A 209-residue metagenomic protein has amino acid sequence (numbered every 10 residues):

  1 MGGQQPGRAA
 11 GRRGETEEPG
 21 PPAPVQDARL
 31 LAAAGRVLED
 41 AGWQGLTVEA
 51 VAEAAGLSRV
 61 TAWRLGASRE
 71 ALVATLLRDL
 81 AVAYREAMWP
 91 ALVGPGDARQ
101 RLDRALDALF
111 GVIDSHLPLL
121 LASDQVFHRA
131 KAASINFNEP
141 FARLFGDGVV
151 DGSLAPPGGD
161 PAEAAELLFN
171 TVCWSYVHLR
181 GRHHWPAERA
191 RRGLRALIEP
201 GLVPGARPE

Functional and structural regions predicted by a protein language model:
M1-A41, G45-A54, A71-A74, D79 (+1 more regions): Basic, helix-initiating cap at the start of DNA-binding domains
M1-E17, E139, R143-D151, N170 (+1 more regions): C-terminal peripheral helix-coil segments that are non-catalytic and often amphipathic
Q26, R69, L76, L80-Y84 (+5 more regions): Hydrophobic/aromatic residues within well-ordered alpha-helical segments
A55-G66: Short hydrophobic/aromatic patch on the recognition helix
T75, W89-S115, P161, A165-L168 (+1 more regions): Hydrophobic alpha-helical connector segments
R85, R104, F127-D151, P161-F169 (+1 more regions): Amphipathic alpha-helical packing segments from all-alpha helical-bundle domains
A108-K131, V177, G181: Amphipathic alpha-helical segments used for helix-helix packing
L154-A155: Conserved hydrophobic residue
